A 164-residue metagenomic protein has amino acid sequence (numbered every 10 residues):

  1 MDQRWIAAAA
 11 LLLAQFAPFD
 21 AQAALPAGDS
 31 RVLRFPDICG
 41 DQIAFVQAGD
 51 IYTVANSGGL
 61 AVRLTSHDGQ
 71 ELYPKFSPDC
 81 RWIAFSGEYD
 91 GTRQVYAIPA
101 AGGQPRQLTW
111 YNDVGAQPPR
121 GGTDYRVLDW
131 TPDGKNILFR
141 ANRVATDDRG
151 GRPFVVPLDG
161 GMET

Functional and structural regions predicted by a protein language model:
M1-D2: N-terminal secretory signal peptides that target proteins for export/translocation
A7-D20: Bacterial N-terminal signal peptides
L25-V54: Beta-strand-rich domains and repeat architectures in extracellular enzymes and scaffolds, especially beta-propellers
F35, R63-L64, Q107-W110, T164: Conserved beta-strand positions that form and line the central face of beta-propeller blades
D37-G40, P74-W82, L128-N136: Blade-terminus and WD-like Trp-Asp/Gly-His loop motifs, strongest in beta-propeller folds
V46-Y52, S66-E71, S86-Y96, A100 (+3 more regions): A flexible loop/linker signature enriched in serine peptidases of the S9 family
G58-L60, G102-Q104, G160-M162: Short coil turn/linker residues within repeat-based beta-strand modules
V62, P78-R81, R106: Solvent-exposed, polar/charged alpha-helical surfaces in well-ordered, non-transmembrane soluble domains, broadly
